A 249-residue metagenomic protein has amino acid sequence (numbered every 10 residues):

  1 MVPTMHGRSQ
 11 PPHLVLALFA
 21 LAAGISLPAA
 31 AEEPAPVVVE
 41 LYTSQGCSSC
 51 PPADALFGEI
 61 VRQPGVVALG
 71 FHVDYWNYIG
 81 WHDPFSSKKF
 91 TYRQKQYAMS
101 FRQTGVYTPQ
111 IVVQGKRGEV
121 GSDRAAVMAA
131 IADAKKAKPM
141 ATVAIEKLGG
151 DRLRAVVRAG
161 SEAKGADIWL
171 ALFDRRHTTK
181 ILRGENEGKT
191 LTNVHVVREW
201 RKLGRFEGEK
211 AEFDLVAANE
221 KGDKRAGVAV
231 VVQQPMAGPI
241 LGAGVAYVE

Functional and structural regions predicted by a protein language model:
V2-L16: Bacterial N-terminal signal peptides that target proteins for export
H6, A22, A30-E32: Glycine/alanine-rich phosphate-binding loops at beta-alpha junctions
R8, L27-P28, G118: A subset of signal/propeptide-processing and intrinsically disordered low-complexity segments in secreted/extracellular
H13-I25: Bacterial N-terminal signal peptides
P28-A29, V245: Short, low-complexity polar/charged micro-motifs in intrinsically disordered terminal tails
A30-G105: Active-site-proximal cofactor/substrate-binding loop regions of enzyme domains
P84-Q110, K116-E249: Short, conserved sequence motifs used for protein processing/export or organelle targeting and for catalysis
